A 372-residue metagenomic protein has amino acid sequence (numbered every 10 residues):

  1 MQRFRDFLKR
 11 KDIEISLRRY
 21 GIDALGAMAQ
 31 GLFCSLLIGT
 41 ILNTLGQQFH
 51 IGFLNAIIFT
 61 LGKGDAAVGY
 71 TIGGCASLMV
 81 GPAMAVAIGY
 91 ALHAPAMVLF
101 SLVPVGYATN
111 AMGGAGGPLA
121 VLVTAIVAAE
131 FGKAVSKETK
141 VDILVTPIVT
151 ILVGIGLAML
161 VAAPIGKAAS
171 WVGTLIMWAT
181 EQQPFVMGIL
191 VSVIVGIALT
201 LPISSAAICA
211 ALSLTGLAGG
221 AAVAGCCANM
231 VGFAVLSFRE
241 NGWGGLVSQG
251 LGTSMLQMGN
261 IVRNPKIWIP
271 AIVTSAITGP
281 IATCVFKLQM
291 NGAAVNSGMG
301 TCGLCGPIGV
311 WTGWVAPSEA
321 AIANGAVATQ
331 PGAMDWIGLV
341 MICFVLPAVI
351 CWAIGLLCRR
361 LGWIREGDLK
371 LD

Functional and structural regions predicted by a protein language model:
M1-D372: Pore-lining transmembrane helices
